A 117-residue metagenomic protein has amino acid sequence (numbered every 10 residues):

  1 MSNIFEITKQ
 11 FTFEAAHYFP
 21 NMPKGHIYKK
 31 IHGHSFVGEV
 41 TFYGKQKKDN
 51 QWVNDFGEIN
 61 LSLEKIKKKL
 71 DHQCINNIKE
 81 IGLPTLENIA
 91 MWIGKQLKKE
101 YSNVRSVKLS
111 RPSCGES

Functional and structural regions predicted by a protein language model:
M1-S117: Charge-rich, low-complexity N-terminal segments
